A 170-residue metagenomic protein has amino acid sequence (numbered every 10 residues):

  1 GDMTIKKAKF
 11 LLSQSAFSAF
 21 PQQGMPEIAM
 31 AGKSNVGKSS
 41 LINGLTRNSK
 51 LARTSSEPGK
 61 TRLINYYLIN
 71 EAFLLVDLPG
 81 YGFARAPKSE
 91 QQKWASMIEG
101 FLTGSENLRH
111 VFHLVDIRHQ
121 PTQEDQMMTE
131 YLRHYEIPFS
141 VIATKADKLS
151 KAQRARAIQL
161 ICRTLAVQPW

Functional and structural regions predicted by a protein language model:
G1-S89: Conserved G1/Walker A P-loop phosphate-binding module
Q22, K88, Q92, K151-A155: Non-catalytic, surface-exposed connector residues within folded enzymatic/regulatory domains
Y81-T103: Nucleotide-state-sensitive switch-loop elements of NTP-binding domains
A95-W170: Conserved C-terminal guanine-recognition region of P-loop GTPase G domains, centered on the G4
